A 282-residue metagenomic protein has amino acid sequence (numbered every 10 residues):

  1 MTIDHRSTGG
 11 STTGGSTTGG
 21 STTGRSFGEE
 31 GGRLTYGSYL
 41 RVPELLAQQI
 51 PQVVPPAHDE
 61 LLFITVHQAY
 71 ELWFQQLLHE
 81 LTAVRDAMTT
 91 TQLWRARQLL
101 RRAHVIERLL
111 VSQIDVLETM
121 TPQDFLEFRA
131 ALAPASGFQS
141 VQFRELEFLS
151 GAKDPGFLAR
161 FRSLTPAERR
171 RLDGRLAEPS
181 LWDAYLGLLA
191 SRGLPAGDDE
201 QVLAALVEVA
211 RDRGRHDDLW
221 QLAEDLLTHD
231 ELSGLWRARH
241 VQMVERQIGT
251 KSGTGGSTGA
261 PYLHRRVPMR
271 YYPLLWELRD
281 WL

Functional and structural regions predicted by a protein language model:
T2-T8, G20-L282: Surface-exposed peri-terminal alpha-helical interaction modules
S11-T18: Short, low-complexity S/T/E/D/G/P-rich linear segments that nucleate or cap local secondary structure
